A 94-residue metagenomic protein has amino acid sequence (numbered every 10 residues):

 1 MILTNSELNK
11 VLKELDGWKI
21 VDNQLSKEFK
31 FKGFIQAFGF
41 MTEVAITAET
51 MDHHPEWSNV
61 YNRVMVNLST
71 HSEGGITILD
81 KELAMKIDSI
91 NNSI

Functional and structural regions predicted by a protein language model:
M1-K10, E43-H53: Phosphate-binding glycine-rich loops and adjacent basic patches that engage nucleotide phosphates, nucleic-acid
M1-K32: N-terminal first-folded block
G17-I20, A45-P55, N92-I94: Short arginine-rich
K27-G33, V66-H71: Alpha-helical scaffold segments that form or flank carboxylate-/histidine-based iron centers
A37: Flexible nucleotide-interacting loop at or near the entrance of a catalytic core
T42-E43, M85: Solvent-exposed alpha-helix faces
N59-N62: Amphipathic, hydrophobic secondary-structure cores in small proteins
V66-N92: C-terminal structural segments of small proteins and small subunits
